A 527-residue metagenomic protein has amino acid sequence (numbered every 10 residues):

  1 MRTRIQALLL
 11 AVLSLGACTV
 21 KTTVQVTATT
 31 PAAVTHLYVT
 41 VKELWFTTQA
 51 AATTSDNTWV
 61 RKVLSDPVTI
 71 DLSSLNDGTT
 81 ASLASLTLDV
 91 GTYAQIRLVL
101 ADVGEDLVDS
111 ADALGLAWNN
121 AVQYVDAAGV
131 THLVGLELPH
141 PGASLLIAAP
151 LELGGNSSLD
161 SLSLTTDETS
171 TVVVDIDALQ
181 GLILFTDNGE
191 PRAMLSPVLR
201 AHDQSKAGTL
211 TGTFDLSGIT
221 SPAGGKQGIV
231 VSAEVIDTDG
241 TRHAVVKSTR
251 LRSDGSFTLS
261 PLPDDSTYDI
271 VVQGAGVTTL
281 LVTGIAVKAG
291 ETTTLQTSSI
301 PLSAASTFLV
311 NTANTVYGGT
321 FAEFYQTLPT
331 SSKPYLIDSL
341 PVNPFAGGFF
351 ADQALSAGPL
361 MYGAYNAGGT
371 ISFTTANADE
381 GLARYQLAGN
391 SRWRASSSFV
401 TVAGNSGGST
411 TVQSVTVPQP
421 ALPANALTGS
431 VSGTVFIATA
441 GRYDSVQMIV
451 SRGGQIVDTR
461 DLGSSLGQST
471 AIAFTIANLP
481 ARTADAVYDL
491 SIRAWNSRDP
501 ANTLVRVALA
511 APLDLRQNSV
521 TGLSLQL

Functional and structural regions predicted by a protein language model:
M1-I5: Positively charged n-region of N-terminal signal peptides that target proteins for export
A7-G16: Bacterial N-terminal signal peptides
C18-L527: A short, solvent-exposed, low-complexity linear motif enriched for acidic/polar residues with Pro/Gly/Ser/Thr
